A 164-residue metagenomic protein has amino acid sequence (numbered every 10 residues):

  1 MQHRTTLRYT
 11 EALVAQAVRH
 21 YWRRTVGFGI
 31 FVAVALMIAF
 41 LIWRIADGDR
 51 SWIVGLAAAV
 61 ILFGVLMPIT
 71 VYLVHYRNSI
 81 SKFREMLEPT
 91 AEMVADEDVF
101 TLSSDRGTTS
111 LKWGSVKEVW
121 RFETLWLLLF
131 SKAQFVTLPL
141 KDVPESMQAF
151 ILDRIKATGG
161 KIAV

Functional and structural regions predicted by a protein language model:
M1-I45: N-terminal membrane-targeting/pre-transmembrane regions
T10, F100, T109-T124: Phosphoinositide-dependent membrane-docking surfaces
G48-F63: Hydrophobic alpha-helical transmembrane segments
P68-S110: Conserved beta-hairpin
V94-A95, R121, F130: Generic beta-strand structural signal
G107-S110, K117-V119, A133-V136, P144: Short, surface-exposed beta-strand-loop junctions and turns on beta-sheet-rich folds
L125-V164: A membrane-cytosol interface segment of integral membrane proteins
